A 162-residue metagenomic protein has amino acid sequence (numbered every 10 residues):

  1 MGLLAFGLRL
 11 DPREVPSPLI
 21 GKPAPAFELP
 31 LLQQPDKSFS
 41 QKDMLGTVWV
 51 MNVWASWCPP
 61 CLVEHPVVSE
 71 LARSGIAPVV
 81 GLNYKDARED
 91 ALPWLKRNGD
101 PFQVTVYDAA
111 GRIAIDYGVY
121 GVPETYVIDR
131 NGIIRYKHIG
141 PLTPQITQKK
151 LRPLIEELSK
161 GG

Functional and structural regions predicted by a protein language model:
M1-P30, G162: N-terminal targeting signals for export/organelle localization
A26, I76-A77, F102-Q103: A generic structural signal for alpha->beta connector loops
F27-V50: A short beta-strand-turn-helix
T47-W49, V53-W57, G121: Short pre-active-site segment immediately N-terminal to redox-active cysteine/selenocysteine motifs in thiol-based
V50-N52, G81, V127: Hydrophobic beta-strand core positions in alpha/beta domains
L62-G99, A109-I115, K149: Structural microenvironment flanking redox-active thiols in thiol-disulfide oxidoreductases
K96-P101, D108-S159: Thiol/disulfide oxidoreductase modules built on the thioredoxin-like
